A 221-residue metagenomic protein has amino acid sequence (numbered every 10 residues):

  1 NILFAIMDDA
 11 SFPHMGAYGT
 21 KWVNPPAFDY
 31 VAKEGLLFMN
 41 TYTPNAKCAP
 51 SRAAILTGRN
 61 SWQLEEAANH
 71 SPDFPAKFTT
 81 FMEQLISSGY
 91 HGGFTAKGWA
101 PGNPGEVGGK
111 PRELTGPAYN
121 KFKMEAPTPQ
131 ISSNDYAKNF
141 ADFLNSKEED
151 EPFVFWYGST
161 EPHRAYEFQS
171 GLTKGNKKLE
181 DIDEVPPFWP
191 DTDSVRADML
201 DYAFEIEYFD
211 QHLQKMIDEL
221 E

Functional and structural regions predicted by a protein language model:
N1-E221: Formylglycine-dependent sulfatase
